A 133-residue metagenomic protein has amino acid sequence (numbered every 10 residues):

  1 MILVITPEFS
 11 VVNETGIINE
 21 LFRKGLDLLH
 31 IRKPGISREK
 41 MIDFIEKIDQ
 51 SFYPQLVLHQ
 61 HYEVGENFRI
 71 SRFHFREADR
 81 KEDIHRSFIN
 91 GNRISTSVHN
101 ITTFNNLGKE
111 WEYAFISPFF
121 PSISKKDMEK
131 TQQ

Functional and structural regions predicted by a protein language model:
M1-E82, S87-E112: Conserved N-terminal beta1-alpha1 strand-loop-helix module at the mouth
D43-E46, M128-Q133: Charged helix-capping and loop-helix junction motifs
E112-F120: Non-cysteine beta-strand/loop elements that form the S-adenosyl-L-methionine
F120-K126: A short acidic, helix-capping loop that chelates divalent metal ions and anchors anionic groups
